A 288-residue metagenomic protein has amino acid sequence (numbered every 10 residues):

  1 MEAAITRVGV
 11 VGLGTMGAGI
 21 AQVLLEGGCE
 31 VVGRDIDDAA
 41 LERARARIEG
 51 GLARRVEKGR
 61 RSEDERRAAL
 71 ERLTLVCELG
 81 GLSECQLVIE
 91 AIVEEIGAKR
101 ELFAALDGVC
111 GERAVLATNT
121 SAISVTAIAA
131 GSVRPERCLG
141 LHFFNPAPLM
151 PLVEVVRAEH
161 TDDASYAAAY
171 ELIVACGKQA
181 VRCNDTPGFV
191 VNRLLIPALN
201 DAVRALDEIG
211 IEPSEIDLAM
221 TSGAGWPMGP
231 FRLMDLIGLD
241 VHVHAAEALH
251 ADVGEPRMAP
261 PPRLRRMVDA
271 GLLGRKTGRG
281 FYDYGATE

Functional and structural regions predicted by a protein language model:
M1-R54, K58, V109: NAD(P)+-binding Rossmann beta1-loop-alpha1 motif at the extreme N-terminus of oxidoreductases
E2-A4, G27, A167, V174-D185 (+2 more regions): NAD(P)-dependent Rossmann-like dehydrogenase/reductase catalytic/cofactor-binding core
C29, P146-V156, W226-M228, E247: Acidic/polar active-site rim loop that often engages polyanionic ligands
V32, T74, I89, L139-L141 (+1 more regions): Hydrophobic/aromatic beta-strand patches that form the interior of the parallel beta-sheet core in alpha/beta enzyme
I36-A40, R54-V115, I123: Rossmann-like NAD(P)-binding element
D37, S62, D162, I211-E215: Helix N-cap / loop-to-helix initiation motif
V115-D185, F189-R193: Rossmann-fold dinucleotide-binding core
